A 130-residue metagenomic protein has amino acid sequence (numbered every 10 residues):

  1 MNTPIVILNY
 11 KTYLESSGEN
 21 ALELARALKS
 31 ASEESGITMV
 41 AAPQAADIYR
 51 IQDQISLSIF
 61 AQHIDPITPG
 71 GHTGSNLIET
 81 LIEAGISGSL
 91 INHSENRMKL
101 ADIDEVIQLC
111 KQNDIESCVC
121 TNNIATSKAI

Functional and structural regions predicted by a protein language model:
M1-N76, N123-I130: Conserved N-terminal beta1-alpha1 strand-loop-helix module at the mouth
K29-G36, S89, L109-D114: Short, surface-exposed connector motifs at secondary-structure boundaries
I55, A84-G85, N113: Short, structured coil segments at secondary-structure junctions
H63, I91-S94: Short beta->alpha connector loops at strand-helix junctions that form conserved, small/polar/Pro-enriched
I82-N92: Active-site gating/metal-coordination segments in enzymes
H93-I130: Conserved anion-binding
